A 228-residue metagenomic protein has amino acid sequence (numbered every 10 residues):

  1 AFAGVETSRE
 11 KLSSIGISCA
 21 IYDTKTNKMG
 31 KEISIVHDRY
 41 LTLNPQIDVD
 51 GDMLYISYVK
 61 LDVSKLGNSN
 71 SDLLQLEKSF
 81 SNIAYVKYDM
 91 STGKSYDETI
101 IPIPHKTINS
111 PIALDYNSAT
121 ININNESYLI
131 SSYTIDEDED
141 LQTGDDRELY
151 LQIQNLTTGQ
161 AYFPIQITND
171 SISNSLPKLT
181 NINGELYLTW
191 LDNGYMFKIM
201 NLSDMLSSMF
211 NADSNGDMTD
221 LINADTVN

Functional and structural regions predicted by a protein language model:
A1-N228: Extracellular, repeat-based ectodomains that mediate carbohydrate processing or recognition
